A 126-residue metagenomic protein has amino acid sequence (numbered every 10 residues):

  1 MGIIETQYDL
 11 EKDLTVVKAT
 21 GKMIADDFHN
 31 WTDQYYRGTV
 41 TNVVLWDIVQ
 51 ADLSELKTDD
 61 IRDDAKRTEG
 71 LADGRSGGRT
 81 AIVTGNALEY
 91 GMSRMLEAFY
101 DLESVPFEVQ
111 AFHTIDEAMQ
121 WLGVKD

Functional and structural regions predicted by a protein language model:
G2-D126: Amphipathic, Lys/Arg-enriched alpha-helical "gate/interface" segment within cytosolic domains that mediates
